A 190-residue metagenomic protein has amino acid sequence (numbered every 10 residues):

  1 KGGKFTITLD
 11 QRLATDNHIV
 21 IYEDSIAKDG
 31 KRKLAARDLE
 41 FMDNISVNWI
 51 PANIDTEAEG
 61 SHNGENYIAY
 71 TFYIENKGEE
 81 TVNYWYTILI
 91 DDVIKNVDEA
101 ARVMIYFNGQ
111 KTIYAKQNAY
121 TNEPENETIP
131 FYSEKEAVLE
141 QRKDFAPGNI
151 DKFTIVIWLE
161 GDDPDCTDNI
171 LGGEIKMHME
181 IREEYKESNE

Functional and structural regions predicted by a protein language model:
K1-P51, S61, I175, E184-E190: Short, polar/proline-rich extracytoplasmic segments that appear immediately after membrane translocation
G2, D98-A100, G172-K176: Short edge beta-strand segments in beta-sheet-rich domains
F5-R37, I94-K135: A surface/secretory-pathway sequence property marking extracellular, secreted, or lumenal proteins enriched
A36, N44, E65-Y67, N126-E127 (+1 more regions): Alpha-helical structural elements
M42, M104, M177-M179: Detector for methionine-enriched segments
N53-V82, L89, S133-E190: C-terminal, structured domain-capping segment
N83-V97: Short acidic, flexible loop segments centered on an aromatic residue
